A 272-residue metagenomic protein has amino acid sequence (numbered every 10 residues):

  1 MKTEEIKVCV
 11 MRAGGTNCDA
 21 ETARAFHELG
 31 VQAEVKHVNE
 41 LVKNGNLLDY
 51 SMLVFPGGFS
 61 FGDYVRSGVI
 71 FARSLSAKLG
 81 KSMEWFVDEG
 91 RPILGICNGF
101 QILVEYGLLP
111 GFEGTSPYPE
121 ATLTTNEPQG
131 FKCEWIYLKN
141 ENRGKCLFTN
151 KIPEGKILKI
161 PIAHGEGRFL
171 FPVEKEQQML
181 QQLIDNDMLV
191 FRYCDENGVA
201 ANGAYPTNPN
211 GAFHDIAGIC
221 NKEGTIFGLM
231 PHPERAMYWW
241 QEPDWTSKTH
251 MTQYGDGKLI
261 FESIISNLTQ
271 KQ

Functional and structural regions predicted by a protein language model:
M1-I96, F100-P110, T115, T124-K132 (+3 more regions): N-terminal beta1-alpha1 cap of cysteine-dependent amidohydrolase-like domains
H37-G45, M83-W85, E89, Y118-Q272: Amide-donor transfer/coupling interface in amidating biosynthetic enzymes
